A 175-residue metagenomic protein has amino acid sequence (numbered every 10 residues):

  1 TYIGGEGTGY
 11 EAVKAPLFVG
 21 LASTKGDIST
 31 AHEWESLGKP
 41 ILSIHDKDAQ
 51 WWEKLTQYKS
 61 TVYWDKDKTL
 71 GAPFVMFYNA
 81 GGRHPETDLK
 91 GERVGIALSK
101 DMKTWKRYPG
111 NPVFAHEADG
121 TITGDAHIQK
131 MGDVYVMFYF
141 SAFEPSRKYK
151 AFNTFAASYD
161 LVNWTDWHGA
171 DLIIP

Functional and structural regions predicted by a protein language model:
Y2-L55, W64-T121, Q129-P175: Beta-rich carbohydrate-recognition and catalytic domains
